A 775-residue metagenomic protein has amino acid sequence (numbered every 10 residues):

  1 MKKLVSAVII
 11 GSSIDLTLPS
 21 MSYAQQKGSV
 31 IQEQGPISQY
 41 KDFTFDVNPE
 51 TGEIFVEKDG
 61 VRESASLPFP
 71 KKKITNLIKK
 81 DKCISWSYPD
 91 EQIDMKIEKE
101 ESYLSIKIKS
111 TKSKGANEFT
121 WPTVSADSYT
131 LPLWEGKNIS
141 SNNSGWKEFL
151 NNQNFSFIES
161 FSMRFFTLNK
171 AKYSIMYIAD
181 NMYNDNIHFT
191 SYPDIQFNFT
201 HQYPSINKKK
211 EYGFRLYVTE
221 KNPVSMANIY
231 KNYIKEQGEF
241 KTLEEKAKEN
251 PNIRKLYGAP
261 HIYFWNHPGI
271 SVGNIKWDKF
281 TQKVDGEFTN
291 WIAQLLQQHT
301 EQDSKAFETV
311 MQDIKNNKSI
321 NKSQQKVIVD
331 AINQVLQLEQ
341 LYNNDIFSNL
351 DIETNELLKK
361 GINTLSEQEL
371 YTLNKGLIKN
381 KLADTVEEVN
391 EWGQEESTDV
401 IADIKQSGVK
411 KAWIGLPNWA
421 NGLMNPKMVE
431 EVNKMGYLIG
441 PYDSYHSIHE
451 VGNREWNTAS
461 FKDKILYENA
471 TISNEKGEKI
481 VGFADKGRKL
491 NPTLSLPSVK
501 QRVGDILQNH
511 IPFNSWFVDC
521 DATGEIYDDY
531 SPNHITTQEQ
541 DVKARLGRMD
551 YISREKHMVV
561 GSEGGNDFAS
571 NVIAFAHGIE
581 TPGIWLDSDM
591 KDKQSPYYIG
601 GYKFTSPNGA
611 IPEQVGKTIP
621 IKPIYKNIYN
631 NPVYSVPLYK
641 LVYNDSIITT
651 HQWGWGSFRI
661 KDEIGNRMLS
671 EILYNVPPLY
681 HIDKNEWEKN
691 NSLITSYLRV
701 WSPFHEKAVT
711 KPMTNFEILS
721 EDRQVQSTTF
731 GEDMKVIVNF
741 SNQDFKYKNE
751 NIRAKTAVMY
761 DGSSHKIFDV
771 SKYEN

Functional and structural regions predicted by a protein language model:
M1-L4: Positively charged n-region of N-terminal signal peptides that target proteins for export
A7-D15: Bacterial N-terminal signal peptides
I14-S22: C-terminal segment of classical bacterial N-terminal signal peptides
K27-K411, M424, E431-I439, D443-Y445 (+4 more regions): Carbohydrate-recognition beta-sandwich/jelly-roll modules in extracellular/periplasmic carbohydrate-active proteins
V47-G52, V56, I195-M226, I275-D285 (+4 more regions): Active-site-proximal substrate-binding groove within the catalytic cores of carbohydrate-active enzymes
P260-F264, M428-I480, H557-F568: Glycine-rich, aromatic-flanked loop segments that form ligand/cofactor-binding clefts across common enzyme folds
Q368-D384, E455-K489, I526-E539: Aromatic- and acidic-residue-enriched carbohydrate-binding clefts of CAZyme catalytic domains
A383, I401-G415, L423, E431-L438 (+6 more regions): Long, K/E/R/D-enriched contiguous segments that form extended
